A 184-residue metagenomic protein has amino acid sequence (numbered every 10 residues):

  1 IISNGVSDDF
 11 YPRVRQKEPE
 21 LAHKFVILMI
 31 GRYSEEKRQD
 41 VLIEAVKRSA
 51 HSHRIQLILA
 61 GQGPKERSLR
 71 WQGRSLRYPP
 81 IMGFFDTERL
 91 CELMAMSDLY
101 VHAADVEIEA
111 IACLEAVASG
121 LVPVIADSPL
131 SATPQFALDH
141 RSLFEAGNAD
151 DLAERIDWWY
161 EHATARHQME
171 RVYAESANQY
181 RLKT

Functional and structural regions predicted by a protein language model:
G5: Carbohydrate-associated surface elements
E20-K37, I43-V46: Conserved donor-binding/catalytic core segment of Leloir-type glycosyltransferases
S68-E88: Nucleotide-activated donor-binding/catalytic signature segment of Leloir-type glycosyltransferases, i.e., the conserved
F84-F85, E92-S97: Short alpha-helical donor nucleotide-sugar binding micro-motif in glycosyltransferases
D105: Aromatic "clamp/platform" in nucleotide-sugar-dependent glycosyltransferases that forms part of the donor/acceptor
V122-D127: Short hydrophobic beta-strand element within catalytic cores of glycosyltransferases and related nucleotide-activated
L138-A149, W158-A163: Conserved acidic donor-binding segment of nucleotide-sugar-dependent glycosyltransferases
A163-T184: A charged, aromatic-enriched C-terminal amphipathic alpha-helix characteristic of glycosyltransferases across folds
